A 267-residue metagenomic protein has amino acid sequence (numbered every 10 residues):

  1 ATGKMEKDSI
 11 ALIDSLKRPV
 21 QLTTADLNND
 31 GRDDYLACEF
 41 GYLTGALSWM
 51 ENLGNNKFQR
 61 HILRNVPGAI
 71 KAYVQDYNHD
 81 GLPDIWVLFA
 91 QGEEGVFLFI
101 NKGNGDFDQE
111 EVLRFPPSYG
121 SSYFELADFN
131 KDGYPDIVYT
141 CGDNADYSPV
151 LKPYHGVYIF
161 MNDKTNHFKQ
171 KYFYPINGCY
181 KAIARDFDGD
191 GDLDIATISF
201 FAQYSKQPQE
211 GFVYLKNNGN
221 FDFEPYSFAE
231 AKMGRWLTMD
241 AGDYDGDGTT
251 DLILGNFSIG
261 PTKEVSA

Functional and structural regions predicted by a protein language model:
A1-A267: Beta-propeller-forming repeat regions
